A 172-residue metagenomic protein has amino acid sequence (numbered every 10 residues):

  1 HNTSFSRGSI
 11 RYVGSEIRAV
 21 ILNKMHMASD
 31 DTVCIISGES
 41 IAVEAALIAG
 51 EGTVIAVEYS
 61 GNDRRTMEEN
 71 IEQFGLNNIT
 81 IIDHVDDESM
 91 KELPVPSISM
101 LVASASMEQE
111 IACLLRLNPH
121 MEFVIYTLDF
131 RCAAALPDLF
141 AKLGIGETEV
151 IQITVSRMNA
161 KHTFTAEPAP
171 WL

Functional and structural regions predicted by a protein language model:
H1-C34, N62, T66-Q73: Class I SAM-dependent transferase core
N23-A28, L47-I48, E92-L93: Glycine-rich helix-loop-beta junction characteristic of Rossmann-like nucleotide cofactor-binding loops
A28, A49-G50, L115-H120: Helix-to-beta-strand junctions that scaffold the AdoMet/dcAdoMet cofactor pocket in Class I SAM-dependent enzymes
E39-E51: Conserved SAM-binding loop of SAM-dependent methyltransferases across substrates and taxa, primarily the Class I
E51-V57, F123: Short beta-strand element of Class I
V57-I98: S-adenosyl-L-methionine
V95-A103, E122: Short SAM/SAH-binding signature in class I
I111-A169: C-terminal substrate-binding/active-site "lid" region of AdoMet-derived donor-dependent transferases
